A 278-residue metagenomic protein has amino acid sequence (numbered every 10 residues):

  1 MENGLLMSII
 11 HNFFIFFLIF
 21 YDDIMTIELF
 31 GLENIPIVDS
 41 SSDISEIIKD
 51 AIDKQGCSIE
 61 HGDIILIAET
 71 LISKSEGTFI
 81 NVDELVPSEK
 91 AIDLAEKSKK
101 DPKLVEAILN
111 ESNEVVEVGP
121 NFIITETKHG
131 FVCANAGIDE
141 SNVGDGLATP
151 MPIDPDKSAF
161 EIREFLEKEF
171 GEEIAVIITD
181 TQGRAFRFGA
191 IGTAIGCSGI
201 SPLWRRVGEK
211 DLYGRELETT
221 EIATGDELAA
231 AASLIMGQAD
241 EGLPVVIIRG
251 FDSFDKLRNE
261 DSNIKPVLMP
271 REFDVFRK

Functional and structural regions predicted by a protein language model:
N3, Y21-D22: Acidic/polar hotspots within intrinsically disordered regions
S8-F20: Hydrophobic alpha-helical signal peptides and transmembrane signal-/tail-anchor segments that drive secretory-pathway
M25-K278: N-terminal and secondary-structure boundary signal
